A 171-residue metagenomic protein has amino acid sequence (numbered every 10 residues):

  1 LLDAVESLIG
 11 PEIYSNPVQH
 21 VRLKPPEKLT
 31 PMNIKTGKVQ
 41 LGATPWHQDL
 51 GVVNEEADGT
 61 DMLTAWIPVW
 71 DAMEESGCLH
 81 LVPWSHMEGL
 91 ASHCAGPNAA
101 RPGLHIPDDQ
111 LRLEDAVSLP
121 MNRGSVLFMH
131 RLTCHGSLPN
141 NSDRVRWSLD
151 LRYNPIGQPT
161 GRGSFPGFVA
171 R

Functional and structural regions predicted by a protein language model:
L1-E27, N54-T60: Signature of the catalytic double-stranded beta-helix
L1-L2, K35-V53: Short acidic (Asp/Glu) patches
P11-I13, P17-Q19, G42-T44, D61-I67 (+2 more regions): Generic beta-strand structural signal
V18-Q19, K24-P26, D49, P68-W70 (+3 more regions): Structured loops at beta-to-helix junctions and adjacent beta-edge loops in soluble globular domains
P26, A72-C134: Double-stranded beta-helix
K28-I34, W46-Q48, E55-A57, E75-W84 (+2 more regions): A short secondary-structure junction signal
H47, G51-E74, P120-R123, F128 (+1 more regions): Short, conserved beta-strand element in jelly-roll/cupin
S92-G96, R123-F128, L132-R171: Non-heme Fe(II)/2-oxoglutarate
